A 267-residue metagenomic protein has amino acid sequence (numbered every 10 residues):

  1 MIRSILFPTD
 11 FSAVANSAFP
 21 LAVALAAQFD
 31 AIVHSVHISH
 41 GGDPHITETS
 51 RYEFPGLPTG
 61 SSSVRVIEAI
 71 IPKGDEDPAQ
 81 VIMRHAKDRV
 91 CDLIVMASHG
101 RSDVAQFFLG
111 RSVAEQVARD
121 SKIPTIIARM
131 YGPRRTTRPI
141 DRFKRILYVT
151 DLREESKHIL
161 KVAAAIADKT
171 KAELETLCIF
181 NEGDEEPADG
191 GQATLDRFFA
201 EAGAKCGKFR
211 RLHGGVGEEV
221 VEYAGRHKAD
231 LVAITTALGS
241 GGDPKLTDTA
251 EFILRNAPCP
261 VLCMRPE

Functional and structural regions predicted by a protein language model:
M1-Y52, G60-S63, D141-G190, D196-K208 (+3 more regions): Small/aliphatic-rich secondary-structure junction motif
A15, D75, F107, S156 (+2 more regions): A conditional alpha-helix N-cap/helix-loop micro-motif detector
A18, P78-A79, G110, I159 (+3 more regions): Amphipathic coiled-coil/heptad-repeat helices and related helical stalk/stem segments that mediate oligomerization
H45-I46, Q106-F107, T137-R138, I159 (+3 more regions): Short, well-ordered secondary-structure micro-motifs
A69-V81, R211-E219: Charged docking surfaces used in two-component/phosphorelay signaling
M83-R135, E222-E267: Gly/Ser-rich helix-loop-strand patches that form or flank binding pockets for ribonucleotide-derived cofactors
G132-K144: Intrinsically disordered, low-complexity Ser/Thr-rich linker and spacer segments in cell-wall-related proteins
E186-L238: Glycine/small-residue-rich hydrophobic helix-like segments
